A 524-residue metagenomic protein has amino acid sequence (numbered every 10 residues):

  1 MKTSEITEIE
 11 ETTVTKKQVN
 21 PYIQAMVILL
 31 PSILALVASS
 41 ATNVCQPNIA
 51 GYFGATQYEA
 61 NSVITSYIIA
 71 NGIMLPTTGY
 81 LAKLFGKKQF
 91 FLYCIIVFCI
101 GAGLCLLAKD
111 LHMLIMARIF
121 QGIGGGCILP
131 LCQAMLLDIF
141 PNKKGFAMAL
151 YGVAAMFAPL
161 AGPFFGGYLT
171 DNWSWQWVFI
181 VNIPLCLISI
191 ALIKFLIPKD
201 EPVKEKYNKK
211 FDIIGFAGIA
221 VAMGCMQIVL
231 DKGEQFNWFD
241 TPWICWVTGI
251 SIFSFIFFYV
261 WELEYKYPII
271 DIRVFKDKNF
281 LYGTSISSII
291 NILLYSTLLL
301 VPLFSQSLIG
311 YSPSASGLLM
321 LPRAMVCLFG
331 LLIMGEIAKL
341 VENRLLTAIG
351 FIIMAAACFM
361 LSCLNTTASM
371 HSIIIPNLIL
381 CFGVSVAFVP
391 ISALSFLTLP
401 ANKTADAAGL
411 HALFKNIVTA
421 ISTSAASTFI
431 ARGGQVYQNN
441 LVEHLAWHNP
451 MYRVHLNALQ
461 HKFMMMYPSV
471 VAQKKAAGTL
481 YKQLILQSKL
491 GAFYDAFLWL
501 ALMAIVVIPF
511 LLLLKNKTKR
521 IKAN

Functional and structural regions predicted by a protein language model:
K2, K415-A504, F510-L513, K522-N524: Hydrophobic transmembrane architecture of multi-pass small-molecule transporters
V19-G79, K83, M113-L114, S174 (+5 more regions): Transmembrane core module of solute transporters
A35, I64-Y67, N71, F98 (+10 more regions): Structural signature of transmembrane alpha-helices in multi-pass secondary transporters
Q46, A158-T170, M334, S422-I430: Small-residue (Gly/Pro/Ala) motifs that create kinks and tight helix-helix packing interfaces
E59, K143-L150, A315, K403-L410 (+1 more regions): Cytoplasmic loop-to-transmembrane helix junctions
L75-I214: Helix-loop-helix hairpins in multi-pass membrane proteins, especially solute transporters
L160-A161, I373-N457: Small-residue-rich alpha-helical segments with characteristic i,i+4
P184-P202, A220-K232, I250-E264, I508-K515: C-terminal membrane-cytosol helix-exit motif in multi-pass small-molecule transporters
